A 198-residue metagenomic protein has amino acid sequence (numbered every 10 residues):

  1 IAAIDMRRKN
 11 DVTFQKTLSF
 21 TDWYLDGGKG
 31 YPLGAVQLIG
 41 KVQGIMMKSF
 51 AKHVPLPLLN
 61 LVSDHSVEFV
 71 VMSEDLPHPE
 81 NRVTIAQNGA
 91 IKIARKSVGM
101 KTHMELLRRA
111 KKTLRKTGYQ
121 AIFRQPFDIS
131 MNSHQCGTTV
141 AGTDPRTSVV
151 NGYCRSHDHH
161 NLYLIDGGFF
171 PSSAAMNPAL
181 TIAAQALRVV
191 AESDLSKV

Functional and structural regions predicted by a protein language model:
I1-V12, D166, A179, Q185 (+1 more regions): Glycine-rich loop(s) and the adjacent beta-strand/alpha-helix scaffold that form part
I1-V67, V198: Mid-to-C-terminal "cap/lid" subdomains and adjacent gly/pro-rich loops that border and regulate access to redox
D5-R7, W23, V71-D75, G142-D144: Structured loops at beta-to-helix junctions and adjacent beta-edge loops in soluble globular domains
N10, L58-S63, D75, S130-M131 (+1 more regions): A general structural signal for short secondary-structure junctions and capping/turn motifs
L56-L58, I85, L114-R115: Fe(II)/2-oxoglutarate
E68-V70, K92-I93, V98-S173, A179: A glycine-rich dinucleotide-binding beta-alpha-beta segment and adjacent secondary-structure elements that constitute
S73-P79, S172: Active-site beta-strand/loop architecture of penicillin-binding DD-peptidases
N81-R95: Short His/Asp/Glu-rich catalytic/ion-coordination signatures at enzyme active sites or charged loops
